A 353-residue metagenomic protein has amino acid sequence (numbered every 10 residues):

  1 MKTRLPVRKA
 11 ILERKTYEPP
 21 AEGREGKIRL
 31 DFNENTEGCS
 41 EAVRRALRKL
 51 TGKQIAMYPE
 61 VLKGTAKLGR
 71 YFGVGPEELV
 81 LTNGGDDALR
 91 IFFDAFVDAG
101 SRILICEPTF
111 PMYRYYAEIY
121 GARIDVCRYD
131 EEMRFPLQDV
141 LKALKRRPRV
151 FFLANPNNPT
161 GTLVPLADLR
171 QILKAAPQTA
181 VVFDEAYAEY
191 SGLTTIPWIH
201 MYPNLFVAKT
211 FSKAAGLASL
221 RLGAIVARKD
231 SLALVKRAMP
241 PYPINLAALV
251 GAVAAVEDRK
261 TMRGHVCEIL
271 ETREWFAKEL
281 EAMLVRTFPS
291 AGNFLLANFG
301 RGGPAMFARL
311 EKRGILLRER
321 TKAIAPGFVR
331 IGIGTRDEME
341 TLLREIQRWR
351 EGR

Functional and structural regions predicted by a protein language model:
K2-G84, I91, R353: N-terminal small-domain helix-loop-helix segment of the aminotransferase-like
G75-L79, A99-R102, E185, P203-N204 (+1 more regions): Short acidic capping loops at alpha-helix termini that bridge into adjacent secondary structure
A95-L153: PLP-dependent aminotransferase-like
E118, F135-R147, P159-A214, D230: Active-site pre-lysine segment of PLP-dependent enzymes
A167, R309-R313, R318, K322-R353: PLP-dependent enzyme catalytic core of the Aspartate aminotransferase-like
N204-E281, V285-F288: PLP-dependent aminotransferase class I/II
L270, E281-R313: Conserved PLP-binding catalytic core of the aspartate aminotransferase-like
